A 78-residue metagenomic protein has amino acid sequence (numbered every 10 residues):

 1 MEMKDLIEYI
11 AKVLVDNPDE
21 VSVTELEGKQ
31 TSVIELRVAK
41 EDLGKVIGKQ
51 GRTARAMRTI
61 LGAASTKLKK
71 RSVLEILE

Functional and structural regions predicted by a protein language model:
M1-K45, R55-E78: RNA-contacting regions in translation and RNA-metabolism proteins, encompassing KH/S1 modules where present
